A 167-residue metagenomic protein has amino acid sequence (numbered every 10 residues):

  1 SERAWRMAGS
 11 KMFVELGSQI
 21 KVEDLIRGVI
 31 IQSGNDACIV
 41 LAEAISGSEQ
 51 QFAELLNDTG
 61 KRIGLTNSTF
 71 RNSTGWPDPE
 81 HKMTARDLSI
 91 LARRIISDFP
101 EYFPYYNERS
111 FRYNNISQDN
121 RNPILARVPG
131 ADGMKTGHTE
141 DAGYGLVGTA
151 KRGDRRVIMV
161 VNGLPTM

Functional and structural regions predicted by a protein language model:
S1-R86, I96: Active-site-adjacent loops and short helices of periplasmic peptidoglycan-processing enzymes
L65-T69, P77-K82, R86-M167: Domain-terminus/edge residues, biased toward the C-terminal soluble/receptor-binding domains of extracytoplasmic
